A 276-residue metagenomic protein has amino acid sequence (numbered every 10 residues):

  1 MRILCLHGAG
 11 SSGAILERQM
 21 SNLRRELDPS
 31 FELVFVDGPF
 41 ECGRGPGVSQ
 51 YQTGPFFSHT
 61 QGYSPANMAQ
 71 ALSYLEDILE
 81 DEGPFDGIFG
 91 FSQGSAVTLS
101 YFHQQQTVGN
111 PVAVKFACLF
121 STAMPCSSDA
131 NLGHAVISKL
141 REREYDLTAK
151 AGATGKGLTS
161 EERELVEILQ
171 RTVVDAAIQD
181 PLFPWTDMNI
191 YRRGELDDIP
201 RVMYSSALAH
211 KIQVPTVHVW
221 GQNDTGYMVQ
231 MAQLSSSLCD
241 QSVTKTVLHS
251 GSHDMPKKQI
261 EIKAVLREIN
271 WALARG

Functional and structural regions predicted by a protein language model:
R2-P84, G251-D254: Active-site catalytic motif of lipid deacylating hydrolases and related acyltransferases
A14-I15, S127, T225-M231, P256: Conserved alpha/beta-hydrolase "acid-adjacent" motif
R18-M20, Y204-S205, Y227-L238: Short alpha-helix in the alpha/beta-hydrolase fold that links the catalytic acid
G38-F40, A117-S127, G221-N223, G251: Active-site nucleophile loop of the alpha/beta-hydrolase fold
F89-G94, T98: Gly/Ala-rich beta-loop-alpha elbow adjacent to hydrolase catalytic centers
Q104-S205: Flexible "cap/lid" loop of the alpha/beta hydrolase fold
K211-I212, V217-W220: Short beta-strand/loop motif that positions the catalytic acidic residue of the alpha/beta-hydrolase fold
K245, H249-G276: Catalytic active-site module of serine/aspartate enzymes centered on a nucleophile-bearing elbow/loop
